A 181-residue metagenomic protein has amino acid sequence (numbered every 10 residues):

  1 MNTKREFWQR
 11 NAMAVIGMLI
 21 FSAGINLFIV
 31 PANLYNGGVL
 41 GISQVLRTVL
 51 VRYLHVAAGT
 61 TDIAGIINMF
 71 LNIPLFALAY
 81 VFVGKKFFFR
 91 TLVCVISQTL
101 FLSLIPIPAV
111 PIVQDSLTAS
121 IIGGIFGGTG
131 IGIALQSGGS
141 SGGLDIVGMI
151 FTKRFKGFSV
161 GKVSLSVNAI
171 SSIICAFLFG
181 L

Functional and structural regions predicted by a protein language model:
M1-L181: Core subunits and conserved enzymes of cellular information-processing and envelope-translocation systems across
